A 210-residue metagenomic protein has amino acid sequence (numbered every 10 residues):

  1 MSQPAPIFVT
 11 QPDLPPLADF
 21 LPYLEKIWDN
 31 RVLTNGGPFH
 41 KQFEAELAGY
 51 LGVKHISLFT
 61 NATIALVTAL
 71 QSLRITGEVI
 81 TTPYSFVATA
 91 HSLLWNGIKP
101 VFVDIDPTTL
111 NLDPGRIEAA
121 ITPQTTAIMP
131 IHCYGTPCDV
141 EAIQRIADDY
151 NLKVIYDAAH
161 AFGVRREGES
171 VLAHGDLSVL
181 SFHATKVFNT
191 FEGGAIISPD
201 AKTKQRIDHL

Functional and structural regions predicted by a protein language model:
M1-L33: N-terminal "arm"/small-domain region of PLP-dependent enzymes with the aminotransferase-like
D29, L110, G135-T136, A184-T190: Nucleotide-sugar-dependent glycosyltransferase donor-binding/catalytic pocket residues
G36-E78, Y84, S92-W95, F102-D104 (+1 more regions): Phosphate-binding glycine-rich loop
P38-E46, Y50-I56, G115, A119 (+5 more regions): PLP-dependent aminotransferase class I/II
Q71-A158, R165: PLP-dependent aminotransferase-like
Y156-T190: Conserved active-site segment immediately N-terminal to the catalytic lysine that forms the internal aldimine
A184-L210: Conserved core segment of the aminotransferase class I/II
